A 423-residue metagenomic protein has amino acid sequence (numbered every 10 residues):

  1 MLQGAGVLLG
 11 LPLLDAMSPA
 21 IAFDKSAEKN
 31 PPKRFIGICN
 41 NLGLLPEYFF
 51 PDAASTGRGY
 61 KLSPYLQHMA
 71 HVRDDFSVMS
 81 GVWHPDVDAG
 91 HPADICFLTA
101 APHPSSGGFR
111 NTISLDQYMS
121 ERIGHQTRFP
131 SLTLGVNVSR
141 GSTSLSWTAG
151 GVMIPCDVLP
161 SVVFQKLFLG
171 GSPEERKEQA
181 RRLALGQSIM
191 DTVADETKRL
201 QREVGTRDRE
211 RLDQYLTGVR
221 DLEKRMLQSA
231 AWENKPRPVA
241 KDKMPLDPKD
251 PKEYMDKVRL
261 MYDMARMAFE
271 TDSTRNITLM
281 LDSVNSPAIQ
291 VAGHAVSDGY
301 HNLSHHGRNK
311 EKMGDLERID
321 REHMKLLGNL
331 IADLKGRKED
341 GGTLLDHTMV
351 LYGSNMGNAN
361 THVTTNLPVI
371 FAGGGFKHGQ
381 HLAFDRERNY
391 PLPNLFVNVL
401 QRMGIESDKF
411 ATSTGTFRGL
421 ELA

Functional and structural regions predicted by a protein language model:
M1-A423: Ligand-binding pockets and gating/stacking loops
